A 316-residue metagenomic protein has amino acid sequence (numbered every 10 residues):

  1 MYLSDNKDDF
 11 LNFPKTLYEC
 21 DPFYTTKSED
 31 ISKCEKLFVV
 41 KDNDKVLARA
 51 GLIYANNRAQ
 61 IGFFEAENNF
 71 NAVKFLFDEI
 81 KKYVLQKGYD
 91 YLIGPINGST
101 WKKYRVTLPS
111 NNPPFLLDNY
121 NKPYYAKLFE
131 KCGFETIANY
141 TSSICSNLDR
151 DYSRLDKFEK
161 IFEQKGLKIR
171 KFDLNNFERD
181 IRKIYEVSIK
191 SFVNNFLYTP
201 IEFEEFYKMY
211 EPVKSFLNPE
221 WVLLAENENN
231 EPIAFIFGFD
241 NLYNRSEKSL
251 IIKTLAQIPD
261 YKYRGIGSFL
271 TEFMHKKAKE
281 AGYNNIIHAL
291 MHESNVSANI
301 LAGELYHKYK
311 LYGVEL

Functional and structural regions predicted by a protein language model:
L11-N43, L47-R58, K171-Q257: A conserved beta-strand-loop-helix scaffold within acyl/acetyltransferase catalytic domains
E35, K87-Y89, Y283: Short, high-confidence coil segments that cap the C-terminus of an alpha-helix and link into the following beta-strand
A50, F63, I93-G98, L290: Glycine-rich, histidine-containing beta strand-loop boundary motifs that form or position
F64-F70, N112-P114, K262: The substrate-binding groove and active-site-proximal loops of carbohydrate-active enzymes, especially glycoside
N69-L85, Q257, K262-A278: Conserved acetyl-CoA-binding loop-helix of GNAT-fold acetyltransferases
V84, D90-W101: Transmembrane-helix bundle segments that line or gate the permeation/cavity pathway in multi-pass membrane proteins
S99-R150, V213, W221-L223, F235-R245 (+2 more regions): Active-site/acyl-donor-binding loops of N-acyltransferases
N121-N195: Acyltransferase donor/substrate-recognition loop-hinge adjacent to the catalytic core
